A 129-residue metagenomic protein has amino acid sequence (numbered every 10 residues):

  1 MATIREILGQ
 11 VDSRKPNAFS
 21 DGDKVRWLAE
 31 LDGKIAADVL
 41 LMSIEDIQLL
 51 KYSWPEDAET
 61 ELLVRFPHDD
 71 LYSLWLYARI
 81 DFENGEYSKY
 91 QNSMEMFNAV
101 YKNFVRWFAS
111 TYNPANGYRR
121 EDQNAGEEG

Functional and structural regions predicted by a protein language model:
M1-E61, K102-G129: Conserved short "hinge" loops at termini or chain/domain junctions
E61-L71: Structural motif
D70-F82: Short, hydrophobic/amphipathic alpha-helical patches that form generic packing surfaces within helical domains
I80-Y90: Short helix-capping/linker segments at secondary-structure and domain boundaries
Q91-V105: Short secondary-structure subsegments characteristic of cysteine-rich extracellular domains
